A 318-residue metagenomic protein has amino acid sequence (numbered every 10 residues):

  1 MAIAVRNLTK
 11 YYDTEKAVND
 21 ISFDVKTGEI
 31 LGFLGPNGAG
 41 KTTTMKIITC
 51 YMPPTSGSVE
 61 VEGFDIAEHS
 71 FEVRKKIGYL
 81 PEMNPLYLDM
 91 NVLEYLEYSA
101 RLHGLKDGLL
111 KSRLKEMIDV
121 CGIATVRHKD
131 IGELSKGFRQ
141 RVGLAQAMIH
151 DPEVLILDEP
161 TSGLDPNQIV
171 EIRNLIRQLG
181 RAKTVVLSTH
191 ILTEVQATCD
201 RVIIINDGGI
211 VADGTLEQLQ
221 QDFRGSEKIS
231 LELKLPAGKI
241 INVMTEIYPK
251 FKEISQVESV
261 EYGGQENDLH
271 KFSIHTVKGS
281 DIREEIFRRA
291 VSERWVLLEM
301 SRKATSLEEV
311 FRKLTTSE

Functional and structural regions predicted by a protein language model:
A2-V5, K10-D207, V211-A212: ABC transporter nucleotide-binding domains
K10, S259-Y262, R302: Hydrophobic/anchoring residues in structured secondary elements
S58, N91, D130, K228 (+2 more regions): Residues at or immediately flanking beta-strands
G78, G104, Q221-G225, Q256 (+1 more regions): A generic structural signal for secondary-structure junctions that act as hinges or helix/strand caps at the edges
E116-M117, L134, N267-D268, S306-L307: Short secondary-structure capping/turn micro-motifs that flank functional sites
N174-L187, I191-F272, V277: ABC transporter nucleotide-binding domain
H275-E318: C-terminal coupling/interaction segments
